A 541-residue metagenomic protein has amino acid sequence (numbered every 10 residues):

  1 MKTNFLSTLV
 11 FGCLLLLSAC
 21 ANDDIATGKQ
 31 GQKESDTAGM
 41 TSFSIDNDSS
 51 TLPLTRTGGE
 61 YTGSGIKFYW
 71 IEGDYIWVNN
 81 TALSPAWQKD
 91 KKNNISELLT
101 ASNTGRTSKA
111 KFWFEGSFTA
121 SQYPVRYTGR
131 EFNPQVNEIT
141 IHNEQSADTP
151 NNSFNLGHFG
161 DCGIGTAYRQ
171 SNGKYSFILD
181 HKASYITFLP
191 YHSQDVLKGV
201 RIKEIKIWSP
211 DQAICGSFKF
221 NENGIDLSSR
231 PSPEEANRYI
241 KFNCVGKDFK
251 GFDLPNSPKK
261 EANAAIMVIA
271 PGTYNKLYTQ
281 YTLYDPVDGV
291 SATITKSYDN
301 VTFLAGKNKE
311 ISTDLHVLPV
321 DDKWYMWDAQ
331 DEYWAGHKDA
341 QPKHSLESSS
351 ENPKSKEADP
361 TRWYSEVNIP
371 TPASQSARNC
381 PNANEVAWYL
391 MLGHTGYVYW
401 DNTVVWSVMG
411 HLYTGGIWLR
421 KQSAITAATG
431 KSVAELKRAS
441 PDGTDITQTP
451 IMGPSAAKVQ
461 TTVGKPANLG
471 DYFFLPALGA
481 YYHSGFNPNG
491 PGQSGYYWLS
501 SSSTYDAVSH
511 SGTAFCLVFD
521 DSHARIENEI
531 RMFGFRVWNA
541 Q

Functional and structural regions predicted by a protein language model:
K2-N402, W406-V408, Y413-G416, K421 (+1 more regions): Sec-type signal peptide cleavage vicinity
W406, Y413-Q541: C-terminal, surface-exposed recognition/capping segments
